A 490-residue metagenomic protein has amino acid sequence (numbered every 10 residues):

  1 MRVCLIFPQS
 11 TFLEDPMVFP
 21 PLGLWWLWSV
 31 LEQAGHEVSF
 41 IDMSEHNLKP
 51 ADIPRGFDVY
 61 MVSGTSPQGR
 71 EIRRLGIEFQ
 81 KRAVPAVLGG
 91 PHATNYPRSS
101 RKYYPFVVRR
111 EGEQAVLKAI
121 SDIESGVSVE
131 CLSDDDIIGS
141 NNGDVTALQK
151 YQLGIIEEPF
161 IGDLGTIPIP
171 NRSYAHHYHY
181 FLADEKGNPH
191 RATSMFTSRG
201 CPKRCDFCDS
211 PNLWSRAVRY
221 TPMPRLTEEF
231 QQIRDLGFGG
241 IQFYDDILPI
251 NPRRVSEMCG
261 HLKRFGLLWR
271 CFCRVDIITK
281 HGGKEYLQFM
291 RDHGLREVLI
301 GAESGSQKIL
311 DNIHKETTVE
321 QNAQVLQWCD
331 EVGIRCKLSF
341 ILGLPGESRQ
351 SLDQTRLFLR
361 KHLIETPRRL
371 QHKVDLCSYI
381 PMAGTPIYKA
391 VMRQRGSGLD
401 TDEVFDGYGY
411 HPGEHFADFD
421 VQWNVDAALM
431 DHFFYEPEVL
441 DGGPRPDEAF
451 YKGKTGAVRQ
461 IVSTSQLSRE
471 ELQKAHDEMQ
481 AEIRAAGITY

Functional and structural regions predicted by a protein language model:
M1-T227: Acidic, low-complexity intrinsically disordered segments
R2-P8, E32-F40, D52, D58-V59 (+4 more regions): Radical SAM enzyme core and accessory elements
V30-A34, E78, R82, S99 (+8 more regions): Alpha-helical structural signal in soluble globular domains
S39-D42, L88, C271, L338 (+1 more regions): A structural preference for short, hydrophobic beta-strand core positions in alpha/beta folds
V62, L88, F243-D245, I300 (+1 more regions): Conserved beta-strand positions
N95, S99, K203, R253 (+4 more regions): Flexible glycine/acidic-rich beta-alpha junction loops that bind and position SAM and/or redox cofactors in anaerobic
S99-K118, F289-V298, Q354-L376: Structural recognition of alpha->loop->beta junctions
I169-C336, L342-L344, D353, L357: Radical SAM [4Fe-4S] cluster-binding motif and immediate context
